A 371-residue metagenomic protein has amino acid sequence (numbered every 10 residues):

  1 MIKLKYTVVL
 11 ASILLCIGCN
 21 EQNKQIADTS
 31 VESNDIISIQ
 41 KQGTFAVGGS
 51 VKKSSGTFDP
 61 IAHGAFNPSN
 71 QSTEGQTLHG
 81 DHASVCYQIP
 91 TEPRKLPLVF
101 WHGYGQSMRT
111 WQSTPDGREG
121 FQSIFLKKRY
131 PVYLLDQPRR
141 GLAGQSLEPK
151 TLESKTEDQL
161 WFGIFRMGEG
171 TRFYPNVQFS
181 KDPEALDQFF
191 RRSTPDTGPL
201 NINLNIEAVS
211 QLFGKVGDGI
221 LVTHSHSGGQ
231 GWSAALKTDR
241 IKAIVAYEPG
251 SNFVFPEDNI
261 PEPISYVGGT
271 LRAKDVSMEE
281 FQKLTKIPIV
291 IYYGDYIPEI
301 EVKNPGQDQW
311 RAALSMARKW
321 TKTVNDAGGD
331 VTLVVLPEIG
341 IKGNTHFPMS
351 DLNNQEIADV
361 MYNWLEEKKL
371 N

Functional and structural regions predicted by a protein language model:
L15-G18: C-terminal motif of bacterial Sec signal peptides marking the signal peptidase cleavage site
I26-P93: N-terminal cap/lid segment of alpha/beta-hydrolase-fold proteins
K95-G103: Short beta-strand element of the alpha/beta-hydrolase
H102-S107, W111-T114: Active-site glycine-rich loops that stabilize anionic/oxyanionic intermediates across multiple enzyme folds
R118-G144: Conserved alpha/beta-hydrolase
E184, G198-G219: Conserved acidic catalytic loop of the alpha/beta-hydrolase fold
S251-A327, T332-V334: The feature captures the conserved acid-bearing segment of alpha/beta-hydrolase catalytic domains
G343, F347-N371: Catalytic active-site module of serine/aspartate enzymes centered on a nucleophile-bearing elbow/loop
